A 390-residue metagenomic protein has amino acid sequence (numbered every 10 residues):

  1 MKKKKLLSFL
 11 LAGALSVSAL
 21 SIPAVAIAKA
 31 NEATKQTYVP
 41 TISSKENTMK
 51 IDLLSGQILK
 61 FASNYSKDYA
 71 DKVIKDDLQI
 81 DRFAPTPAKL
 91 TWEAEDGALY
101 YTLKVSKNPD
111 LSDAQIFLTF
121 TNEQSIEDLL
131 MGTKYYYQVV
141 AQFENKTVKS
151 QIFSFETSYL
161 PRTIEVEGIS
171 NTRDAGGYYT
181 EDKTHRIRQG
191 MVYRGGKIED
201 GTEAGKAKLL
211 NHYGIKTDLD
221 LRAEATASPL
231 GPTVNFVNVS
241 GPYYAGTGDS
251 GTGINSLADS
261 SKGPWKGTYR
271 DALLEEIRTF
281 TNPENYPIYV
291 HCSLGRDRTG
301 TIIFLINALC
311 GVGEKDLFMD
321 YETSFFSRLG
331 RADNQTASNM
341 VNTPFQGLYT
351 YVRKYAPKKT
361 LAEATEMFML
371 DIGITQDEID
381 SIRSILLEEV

Functional and structural regions predicted by a protein language model:
M1-A30: Gram-positive Sec-dependent secretion signals
I27-Y289, I302-V390: Cys-dependent protein tyrosine phosphatase-like superfamily
L294, R298-T299: Ser/Thr-glycine-rich phosphate-binding loops at phosphate-binding pockets of nucleotides, nucleotide cofactors
